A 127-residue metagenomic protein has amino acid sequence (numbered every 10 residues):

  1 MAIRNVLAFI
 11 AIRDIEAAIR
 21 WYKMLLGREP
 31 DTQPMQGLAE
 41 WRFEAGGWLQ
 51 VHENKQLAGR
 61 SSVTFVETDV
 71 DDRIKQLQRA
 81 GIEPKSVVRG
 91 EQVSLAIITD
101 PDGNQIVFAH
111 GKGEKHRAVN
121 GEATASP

Functional and structural regions predicted by a protein language model:
M1-I19, S61-V63, K112-P127: N-terminal beta-strand motif that seeds the catalytic metal site of vicinal oxygen chelate
A2-N5, F9-W48: Core segments of cupin and vicinal oxygen chelate
N5-R13, R42, N54-A80, S94-N104: Vicinal oxygen chelate
E29, L49-V51, E83-S86: A short linear hydrophobic-aromatic micro-motif
G37, K55, E91: Residue-level detector of flexible, active-site-proximal loop/helix-junction positions within diverse enzyme catalytic
G46-Q50, G103-I106: Short, charged/polar, Gly/Pro-enriched secondary-structure boundary elements
E53-N54, G111: Surface loops and adjacent helix of pleckstrin homology
K75-P127: Vicinal oxygen chelate
